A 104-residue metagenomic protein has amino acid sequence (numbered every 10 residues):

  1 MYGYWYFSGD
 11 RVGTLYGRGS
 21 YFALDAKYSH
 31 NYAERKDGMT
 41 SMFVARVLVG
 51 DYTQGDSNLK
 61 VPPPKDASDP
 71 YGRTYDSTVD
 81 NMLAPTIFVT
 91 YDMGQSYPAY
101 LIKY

Functional and structural regions predicted by a protein language model:
M1-Y104: Segments that shape or occlude catalytic/ligand-binding pockets
